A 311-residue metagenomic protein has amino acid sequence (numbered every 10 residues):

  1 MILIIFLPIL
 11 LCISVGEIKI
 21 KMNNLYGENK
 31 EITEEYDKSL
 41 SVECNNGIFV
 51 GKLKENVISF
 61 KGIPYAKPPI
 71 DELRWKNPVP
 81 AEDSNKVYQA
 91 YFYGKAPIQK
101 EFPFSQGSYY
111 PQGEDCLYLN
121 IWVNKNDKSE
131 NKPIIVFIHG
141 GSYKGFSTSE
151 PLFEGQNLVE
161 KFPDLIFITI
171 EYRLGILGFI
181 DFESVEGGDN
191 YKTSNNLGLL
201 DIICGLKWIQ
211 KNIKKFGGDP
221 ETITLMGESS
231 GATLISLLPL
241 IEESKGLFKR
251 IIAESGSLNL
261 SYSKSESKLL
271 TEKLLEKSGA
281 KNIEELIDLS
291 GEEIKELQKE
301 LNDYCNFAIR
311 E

Functional and structural regions predicted by a protein language model:
M1-P8: Classical eukaryotic N-terminal signal peptides for Sec-dependent ER targeting/secretion, especially the positively
C12, G16-L199, P220: Non-catalytic accessory segments of hydrolases
Y191-K214: Alpha/beta-hydrolase active-site loop
F216-E228: Alpha/beta-hydrolase fold nucleophile elbow
G227-S230, E242, S255: Catalytic nucleophile serine of serine hydrolases, specifically the conserved "nucleophile elbow" pentapeptide
A232-S244: Short glycine-enriched nucleophile-adjacent loop and the immediately C-terminal alpha-helix near the catalytic center
K245, E254-E311: Substrate-access "cap/lid" subdomains that shape and gate the entrance to catalytic or ligand-binding pockets
